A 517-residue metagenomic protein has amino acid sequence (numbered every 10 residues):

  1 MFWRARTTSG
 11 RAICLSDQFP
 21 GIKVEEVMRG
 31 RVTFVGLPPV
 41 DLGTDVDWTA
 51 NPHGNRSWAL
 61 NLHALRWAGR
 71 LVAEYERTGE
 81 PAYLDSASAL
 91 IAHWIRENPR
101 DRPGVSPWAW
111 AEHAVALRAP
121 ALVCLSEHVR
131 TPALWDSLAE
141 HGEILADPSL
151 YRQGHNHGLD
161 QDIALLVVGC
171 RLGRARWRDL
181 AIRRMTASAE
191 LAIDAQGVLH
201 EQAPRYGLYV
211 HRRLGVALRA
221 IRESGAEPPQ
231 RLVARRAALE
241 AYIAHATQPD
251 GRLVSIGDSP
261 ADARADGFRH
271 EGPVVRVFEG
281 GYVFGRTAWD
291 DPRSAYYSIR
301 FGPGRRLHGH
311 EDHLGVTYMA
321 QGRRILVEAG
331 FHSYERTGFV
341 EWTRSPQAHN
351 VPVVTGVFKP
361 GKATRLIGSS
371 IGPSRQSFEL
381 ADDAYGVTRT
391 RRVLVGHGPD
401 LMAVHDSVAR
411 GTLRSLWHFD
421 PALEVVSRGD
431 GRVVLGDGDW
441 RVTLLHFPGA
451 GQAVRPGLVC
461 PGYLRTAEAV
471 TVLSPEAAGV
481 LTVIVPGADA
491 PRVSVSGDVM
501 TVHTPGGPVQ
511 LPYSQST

Functional and structural regions predicted by a protein language model:
M1-D41: Extreme N-terminal leader/anchor segments
F34-A59, V72-T78: Asp/Glu-centered strand-loop micro-motifs enriched in Gly/Pro and often flanked by an aromatic residue
R56, W135, H332-T517: CBM-like, beta-strand-rich accessory domains located in the C-terminal region of large, secreted polysaccharide-active
R56-R236: Aromatic-lined, polymer-binding surfaces characteristic of secreted/periplasmic polysaccharide-degrading enzymes
G79, D290-S294, G398-D400: Short, solvent-exposed loop/turn segments that connect beta-strands within catalytic domains and beta-strand-rich
G104-A109, R305-R306, F339: Catalytic micro-motifs at enzyme active sites that drive phosphoryl/nucleotidyl and oxygen chemistry
W110, V115, H310, V340-R344: Short alpha-helix boundary/capping segments
L166, D194-V327, F331, G372 (+3 more regions): Carbohydrate-active enzyme catalytic cores, enriched for enzymes that act on polyanionic acidic polysaccharides
